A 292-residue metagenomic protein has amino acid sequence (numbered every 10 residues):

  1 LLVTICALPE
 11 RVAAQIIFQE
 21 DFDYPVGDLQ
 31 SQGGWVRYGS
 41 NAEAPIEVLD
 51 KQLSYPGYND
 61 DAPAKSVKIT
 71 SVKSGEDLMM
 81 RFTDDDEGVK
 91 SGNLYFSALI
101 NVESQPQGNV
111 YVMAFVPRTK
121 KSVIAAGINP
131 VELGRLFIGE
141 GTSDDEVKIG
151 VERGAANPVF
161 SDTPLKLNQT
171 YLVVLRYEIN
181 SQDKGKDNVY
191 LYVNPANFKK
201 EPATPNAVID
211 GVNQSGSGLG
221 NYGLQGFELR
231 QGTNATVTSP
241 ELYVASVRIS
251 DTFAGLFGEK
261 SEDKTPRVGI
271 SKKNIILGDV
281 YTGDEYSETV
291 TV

Functional and structural regions predicted by a protein language model:
A14-A42, E259-E262: Extracellular carbohydrate-recognition regions
I17-D23, T238-F257: Extracellular, beta-strand-rich glycan-interacting domains
F22, A98, L165-V212: Carbohydrate-binding surfaces in secreted/extracellular proteins
D28-K68: Extracellular glycan-recognition surfaces and repeat-rich motifs
D60-E146, L256: Secretory/extracellular carbohydrate-interaction modules and structurally similar beta-sandwich "look-alikes"
G150-L172: Short, aromatic/His-centered strand-loop micro-motif at the edge of beta-sheets
P202-Y243, R248: Flexible glycan-contacting loops in extracellular carbohydrate-active proteins
E262-V292: Beta-sheet-dominated interaction scaffolds and their linkers
